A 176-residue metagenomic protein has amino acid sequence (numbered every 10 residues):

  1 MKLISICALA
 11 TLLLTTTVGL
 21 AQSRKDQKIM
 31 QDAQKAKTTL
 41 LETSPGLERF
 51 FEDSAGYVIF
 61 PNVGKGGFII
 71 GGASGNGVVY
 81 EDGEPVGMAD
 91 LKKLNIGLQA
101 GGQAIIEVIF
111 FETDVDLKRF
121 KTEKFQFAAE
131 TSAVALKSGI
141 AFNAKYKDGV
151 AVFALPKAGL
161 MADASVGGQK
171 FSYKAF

Functional and structural regions predicted by a protein language model:
M1-C7: Bacterial N-terminal signal peptides that target proteins for export
C7-T16: Bacterial N-terminal signal peptides
T17-A21: Sec/Tat signal peptide C-region and signal peptidase I cleavage site
Q22-F176: Small-residue-enriched, tightly packed secondary-structure blocks
